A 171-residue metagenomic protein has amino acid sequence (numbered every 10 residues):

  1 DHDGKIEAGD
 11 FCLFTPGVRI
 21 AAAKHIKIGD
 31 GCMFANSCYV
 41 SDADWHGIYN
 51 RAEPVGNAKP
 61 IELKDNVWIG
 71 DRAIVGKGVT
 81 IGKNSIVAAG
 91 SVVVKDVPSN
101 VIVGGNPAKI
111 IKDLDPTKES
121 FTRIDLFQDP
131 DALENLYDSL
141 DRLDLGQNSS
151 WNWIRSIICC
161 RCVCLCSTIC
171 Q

Functional and structural regions predicted by a protein language model:
D1-V79, L114-D115: Flexible, glycine/small-residue-enriched loop-and-beta-strand segment within the central core of proteins
G4, E53-G76, N106-C166, C170-Q171: C-terminal segments of enzyme domains that contribute to small-molecule binding surfaces
V79, S91, V97, N106: Short beta-to-alpha loop/turn elements within the nucleotide-binding domains of ABC transporters
G82: Acidic, glycine-enriched loop/beta-strand segments at the rims of small-molecule binding/catalytic pockets
V103: Conserved active-site beta-strand element of glycosyltransferases/polysaccharide synthases
